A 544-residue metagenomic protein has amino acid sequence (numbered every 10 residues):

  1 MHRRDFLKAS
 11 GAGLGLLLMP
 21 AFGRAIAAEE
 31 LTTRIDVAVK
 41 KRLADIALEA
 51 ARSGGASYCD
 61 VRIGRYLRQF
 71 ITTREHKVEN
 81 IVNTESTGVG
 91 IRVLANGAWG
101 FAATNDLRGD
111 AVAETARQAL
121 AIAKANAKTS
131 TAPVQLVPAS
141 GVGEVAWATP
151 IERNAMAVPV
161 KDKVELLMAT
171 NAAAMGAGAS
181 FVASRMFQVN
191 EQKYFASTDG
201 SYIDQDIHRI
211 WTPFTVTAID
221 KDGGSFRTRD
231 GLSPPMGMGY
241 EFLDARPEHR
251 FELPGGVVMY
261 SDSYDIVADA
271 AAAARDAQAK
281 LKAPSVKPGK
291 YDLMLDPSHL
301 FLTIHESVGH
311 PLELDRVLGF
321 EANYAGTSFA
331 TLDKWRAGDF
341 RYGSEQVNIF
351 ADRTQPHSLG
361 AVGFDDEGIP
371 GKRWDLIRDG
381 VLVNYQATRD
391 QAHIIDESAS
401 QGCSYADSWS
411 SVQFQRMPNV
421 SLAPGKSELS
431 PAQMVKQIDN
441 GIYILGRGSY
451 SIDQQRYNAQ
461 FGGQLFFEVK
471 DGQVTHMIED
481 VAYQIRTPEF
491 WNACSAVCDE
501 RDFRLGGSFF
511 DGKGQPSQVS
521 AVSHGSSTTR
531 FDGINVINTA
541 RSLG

Functional and structural regions predicted by a protein language model:
H2-G544: N-terminal small-residue-enriched
